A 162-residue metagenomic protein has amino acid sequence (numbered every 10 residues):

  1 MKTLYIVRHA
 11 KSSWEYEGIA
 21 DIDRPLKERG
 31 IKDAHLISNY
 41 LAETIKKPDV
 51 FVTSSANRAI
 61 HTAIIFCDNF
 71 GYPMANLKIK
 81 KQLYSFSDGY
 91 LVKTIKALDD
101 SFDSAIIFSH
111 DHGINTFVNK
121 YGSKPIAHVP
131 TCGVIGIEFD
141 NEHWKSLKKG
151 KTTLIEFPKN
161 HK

Functional and structural regions predicted by a protein language model:
K2-T3, V7-L83, I114, I126-V129: Active-site-proximal alpha-helix that buttresses catalytic centers in soluble enzyme cores
A10, L83-S85, D140, P158-N160: Short, solvent-exposed coil/turn elements at secondary-structure transition points
I65-F66, K120, D140: Residue-level signal for well-ordered alpha-helical positions
L83-A97: Short phosphate-binding loop-to-helix
K96-I106, K148-K159: A polyampholytic, Gly/Pro-enriched intrinsically disordered region
L98-S101, I106, D111-G133: Non-DNA-binding regulatory cores of transcription-related proteins, predominantly C-terminal effector-binding
K124-P158: Domain-level recognition of soluble alpha/beta enzyme cores, biased toward histidine phosphatases/phosphomutases
